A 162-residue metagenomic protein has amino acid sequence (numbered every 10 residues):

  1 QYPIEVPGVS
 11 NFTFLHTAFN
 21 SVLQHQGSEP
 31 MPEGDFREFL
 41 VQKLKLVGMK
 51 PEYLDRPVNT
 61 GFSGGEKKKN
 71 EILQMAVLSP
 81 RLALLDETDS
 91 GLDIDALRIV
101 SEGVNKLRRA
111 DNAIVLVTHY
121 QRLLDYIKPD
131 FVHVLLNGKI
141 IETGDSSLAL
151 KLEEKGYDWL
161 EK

Functional and structural regions predicted by a protein language model:
Q1-S79: ABC-family P-loop ATPase nucleotide-binding domains
R81-E87: Walker B motif beta-strand of ABC-family P-loop ATPases
E87-T88, D95: Walker B catalytic motif
D93-R98, T143: Conserved D-loop-proximal element of ABC-family nucleotide-binding domains
A96, Y120-L123, I127-K128: Helical "lid/switch" subdomain of P-loop NTPase nucleotide-binding domains
L97-A110: Helical segment within the ABC ATPase nucleotide-binding domain
D111-H119: Conserved H-loop
Y126, F131, L135, K139-K162: Conserved beta-strand-loop-alpha-helix hinge in the C-terminal portion of ABC ATPase nucleotide-binding domains
